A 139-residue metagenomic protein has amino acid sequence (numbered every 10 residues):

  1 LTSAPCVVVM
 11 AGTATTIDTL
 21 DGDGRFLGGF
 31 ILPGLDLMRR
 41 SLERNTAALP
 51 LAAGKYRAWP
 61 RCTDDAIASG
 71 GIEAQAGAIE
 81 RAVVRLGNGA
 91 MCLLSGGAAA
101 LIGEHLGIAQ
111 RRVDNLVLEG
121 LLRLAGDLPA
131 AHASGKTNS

Functional and structural regions predicted by a protein language model:
L1-C6, L122-A131: Conserved phosphate-binding catalytic cores of ATP/NTP-utilizing and phosphoryl-transfer enzymes
L1-N45, I72-V83, K136: Phosphate-binding/catalytic loop of phosphoryl-transfer enzymes
T13, A98, V117: A generic "binding-loop/recognition-motif" signal
I17, L101-H105: Short active-site-adjacent structural elements
T46, P50-G54, R61-C62: Conserved, helical-rich catalytic subdomain that frames metal- and/or nucleotide-binding sites in enzyme alpha/beta
Y56-M91, A98-L101, A109-Q110: Adenine-nucleotide phosphate-binding core of ATP-dependent small-molecule kinases
L94-G97, N115, A131, K136-S139: ATP/nucleoside-binding phosphotransfer catalytic cores, i.e., glycine-rich phosphate-binding loops
G107-L122: Conserved phosphate-binding/catalytic loops in two-lobed NTP-binding clefts
